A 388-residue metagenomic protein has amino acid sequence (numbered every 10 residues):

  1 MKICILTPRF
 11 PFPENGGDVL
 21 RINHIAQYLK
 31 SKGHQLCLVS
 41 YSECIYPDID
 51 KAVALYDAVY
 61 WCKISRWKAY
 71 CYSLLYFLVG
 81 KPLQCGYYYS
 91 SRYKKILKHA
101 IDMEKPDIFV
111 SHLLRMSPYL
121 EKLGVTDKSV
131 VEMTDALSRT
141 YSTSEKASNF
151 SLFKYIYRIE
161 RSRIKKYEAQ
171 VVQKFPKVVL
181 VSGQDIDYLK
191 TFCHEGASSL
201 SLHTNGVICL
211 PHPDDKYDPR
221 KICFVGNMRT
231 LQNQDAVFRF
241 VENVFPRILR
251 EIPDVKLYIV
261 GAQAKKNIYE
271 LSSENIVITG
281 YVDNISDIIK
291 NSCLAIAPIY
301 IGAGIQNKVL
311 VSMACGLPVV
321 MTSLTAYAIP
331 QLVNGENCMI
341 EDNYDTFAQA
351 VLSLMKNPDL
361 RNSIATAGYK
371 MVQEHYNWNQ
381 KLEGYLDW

Functional and structural regions predicted by a protein language model:
M1-Y60, E104: N-terminal subdomain of nucleotide-sugar transferases
P8, R66-Y87, D127-A169, N227: Acceptor-binding helix/loop patch of EC 2.4 sugar-transfer enzymes, predominantly nucleotide-sugar-dependent
K128-V131, S138, Y157-H212: Donor nucleotide-sugar binding/catalytic pocket of nucleotide-sugar-dependent glycosyltransferases
P176, K290-G304, C315-P318: Acidic donor-binding loop of glycosyltransferase active sites
L202-K290: Conserved catalytic-core segment of nucleotide-activated headgroup transferases in glycan assembly
K308-S312, P318-T322: Short hydrophobic beta-strand element within catalytic cores of glycosyltransferases and related nucleotide-activated
C338-D345, S353-P358: Conserved acidic donor-binding segment of nucleotide-sugar-dependent glycosyltransferases
L360-E374, K381-G384: A short, well-ordered alpha-helix in the C-terminal region of glycosyltransferases
